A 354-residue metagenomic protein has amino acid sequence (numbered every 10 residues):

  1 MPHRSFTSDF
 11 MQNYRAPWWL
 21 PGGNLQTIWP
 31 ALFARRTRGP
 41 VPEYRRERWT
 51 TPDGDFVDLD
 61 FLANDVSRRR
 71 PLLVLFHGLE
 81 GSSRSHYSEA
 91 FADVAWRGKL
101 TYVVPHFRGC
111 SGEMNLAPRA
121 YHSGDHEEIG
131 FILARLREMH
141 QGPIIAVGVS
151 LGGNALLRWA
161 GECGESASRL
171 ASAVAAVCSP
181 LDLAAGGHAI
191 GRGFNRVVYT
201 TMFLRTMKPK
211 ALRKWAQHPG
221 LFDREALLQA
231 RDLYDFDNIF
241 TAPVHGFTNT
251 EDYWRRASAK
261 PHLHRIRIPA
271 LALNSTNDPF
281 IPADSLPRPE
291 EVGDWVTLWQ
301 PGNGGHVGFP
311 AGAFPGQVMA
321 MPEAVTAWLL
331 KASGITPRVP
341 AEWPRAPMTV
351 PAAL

Functional and structural regions predicted by a protein language model:
P2-D9, H140-H245: Alpha/beta-hydrolase-fold enzymes
G23-V66, P310-G312, G316: N-terminal cap/lid segment of alpha/beta-hydrolase-fold proteins
T51, L62-L116, F131-R135: Short, surface-exposed "cap/lid" segments of acyl-processing enzymes
R119-M139, R158: Alpha/beta-hydrolase active-site loop
I239-H262: Active-site nucleophile elbow and catalytic-triad environment of alpha/beta-hydrolase enzymes
I266, A272-N274, D278: Short beta-strand/loop motif that positions the catalytic acidic residue of the alpha/beta-hydrolase fold
T276-T297, P301: Conserved loop-alpha-helix segment in the C-terminal half of the alpha/beta-hydrolase fold that carries the catalytic
G302-L354: Catalytic active-site module of serine/aspartate enzymes centered on a nucleophile-bearing elbow/loop
